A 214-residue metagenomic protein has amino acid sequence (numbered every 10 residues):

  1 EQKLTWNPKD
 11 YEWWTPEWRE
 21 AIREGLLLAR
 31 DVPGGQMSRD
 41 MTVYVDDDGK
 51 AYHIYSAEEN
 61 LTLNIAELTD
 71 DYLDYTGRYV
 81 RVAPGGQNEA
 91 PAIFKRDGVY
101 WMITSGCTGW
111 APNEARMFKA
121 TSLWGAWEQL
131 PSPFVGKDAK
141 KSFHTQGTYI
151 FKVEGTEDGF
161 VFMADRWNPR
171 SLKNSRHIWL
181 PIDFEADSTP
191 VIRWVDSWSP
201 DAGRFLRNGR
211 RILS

Functional and structural regions predicted by a protein language model:
E1-S214: Carbohydrate-active catalytic/glycan-binding domains of CAZyme proteins, especially the secreted or lumenal ectodomains
